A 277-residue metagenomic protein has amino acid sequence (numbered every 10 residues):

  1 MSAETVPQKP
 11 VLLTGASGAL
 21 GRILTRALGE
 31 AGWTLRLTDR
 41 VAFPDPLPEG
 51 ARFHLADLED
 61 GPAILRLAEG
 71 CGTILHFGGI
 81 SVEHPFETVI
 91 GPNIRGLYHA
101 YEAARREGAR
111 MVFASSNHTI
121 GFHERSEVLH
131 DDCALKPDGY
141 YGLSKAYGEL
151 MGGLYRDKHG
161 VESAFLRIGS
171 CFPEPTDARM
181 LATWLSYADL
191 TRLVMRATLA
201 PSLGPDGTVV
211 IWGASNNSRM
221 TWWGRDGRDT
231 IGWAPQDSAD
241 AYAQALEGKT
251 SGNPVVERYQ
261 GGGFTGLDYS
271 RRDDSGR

Functional and structural regions predicted by a protein language model:
V11-A31: N-terminal Rossmann NAD(P)H-binding glycine-rich loop of SDR-like oxidoreductase domains
G32-P44: Conserved glycine-rich Rossmann-like NAD(P)H-binding loop of the short-chain dehydrogenase/reductase
P44, R52-P92: NAD(P)H-binding glycine-rich loop region in Rossmannoid oxidoreductase-like domains and their noncatalytic homologs
P44, V209-V210, N216-S238, G248-S275: Conserved C-terminal active-site "lid" loop/helix of NAD(P)H-dependent oxidoreductases that clamps the redox cofactor
E59, T88-H99, L135, L143-A146 (+1 more regions): Glycine-rich NAD(P)-binding loop of the Rossmann-fold in SDR/ketoreductase-type enzymes
G91, E124-S163: Catalytic helix-loop patch of NAD(P)-dependent Rossmann-fold dehydrogenases
H99-D138: Conserved Rossmann-fold NAD(P)-dependent oxidoreductase catalytic core, especially the SDR/UDP-sugar
I168-E174, W184-G207, N216: Alpha-helical substrate-binding/gating segment
